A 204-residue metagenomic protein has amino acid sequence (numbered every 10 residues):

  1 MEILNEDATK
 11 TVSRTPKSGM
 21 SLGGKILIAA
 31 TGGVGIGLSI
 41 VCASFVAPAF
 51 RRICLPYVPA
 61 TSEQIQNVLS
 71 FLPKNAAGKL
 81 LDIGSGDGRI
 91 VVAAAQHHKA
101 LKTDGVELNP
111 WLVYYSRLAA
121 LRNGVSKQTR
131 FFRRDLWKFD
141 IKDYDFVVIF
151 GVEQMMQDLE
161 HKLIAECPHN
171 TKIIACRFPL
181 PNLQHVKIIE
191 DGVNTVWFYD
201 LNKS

Functional and structural regions predicted by a protein language model:
E2-A77: S-adenosyl-L-methionine
A76-G86: Conserved class I S-adenosyl-L-methionine
R89-A100: Conserved SAM-binding loop of SAM-dependent methyltransferases across substrates and taxa, primarily the Class I
K102-E107: Conserved SAM-binding motif I beta-strand of class I
N109-L112: Conserved short alpha-helix immediately C-terminal to the canonical SAM/SAH-binding motif I of Rossmann-like
Y114-D143: S-adenosyl-L-methionine
K142-D158: A short SAM/SAH-binding and catalytic strip from SAM-dependent methyltransferases
M155-S204: C-terminal substrate-binding/active-site "lid" region of AdoMet-derived donor-dependent transferases
